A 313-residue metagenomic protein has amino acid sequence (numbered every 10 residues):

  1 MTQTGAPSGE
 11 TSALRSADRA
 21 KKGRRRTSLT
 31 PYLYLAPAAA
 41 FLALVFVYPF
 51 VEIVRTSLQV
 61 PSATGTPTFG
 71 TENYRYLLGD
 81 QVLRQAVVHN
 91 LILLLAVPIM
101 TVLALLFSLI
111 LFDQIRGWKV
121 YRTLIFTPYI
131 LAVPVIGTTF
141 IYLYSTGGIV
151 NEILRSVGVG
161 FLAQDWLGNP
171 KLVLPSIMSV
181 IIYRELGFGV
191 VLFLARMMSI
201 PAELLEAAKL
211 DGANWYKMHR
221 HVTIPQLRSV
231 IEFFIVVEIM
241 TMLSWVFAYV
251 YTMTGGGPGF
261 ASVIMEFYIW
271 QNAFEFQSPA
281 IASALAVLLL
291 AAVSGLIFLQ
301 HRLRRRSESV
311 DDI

Functional and structural regions predicted by a protein language model:
M1-R26: Short, Lys/Arg-rich, polar N-terminal cytosolic tail immediately upstream of the first transmembrane signal-anchor
T27-I313: A structural signal for multi-pass alpha-helical bundles of membrane permease subunits that mediate small-molecule
